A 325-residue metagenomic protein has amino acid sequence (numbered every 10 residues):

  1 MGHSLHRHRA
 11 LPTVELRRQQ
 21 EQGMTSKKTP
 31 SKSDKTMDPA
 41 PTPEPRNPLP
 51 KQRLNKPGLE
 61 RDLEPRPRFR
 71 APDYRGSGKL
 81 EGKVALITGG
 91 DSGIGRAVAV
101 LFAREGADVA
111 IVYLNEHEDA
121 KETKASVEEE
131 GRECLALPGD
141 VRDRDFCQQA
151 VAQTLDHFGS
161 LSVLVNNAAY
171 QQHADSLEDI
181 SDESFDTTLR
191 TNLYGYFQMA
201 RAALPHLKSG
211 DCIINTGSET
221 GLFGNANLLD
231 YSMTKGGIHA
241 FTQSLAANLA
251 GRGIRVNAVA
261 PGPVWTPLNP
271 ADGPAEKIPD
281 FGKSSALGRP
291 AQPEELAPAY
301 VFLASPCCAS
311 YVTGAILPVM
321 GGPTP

Functional and structural regions predicted by a protein language model:
K27, L63, P72, A174 (+5 more regions): Short C-terminal tail/terminal secondary-structure segment of NAD(P)H-dependent dehydrogenase/reductase domains
H117, P138-V151, D182, E294-E295: The beta1-alpha1 cofactor-binding region of Rossmann-like NAD(H)/NADP(H)-dependent oxidoreductases
F158, F197-A200, H206, P290-V319 (+1 more regions): C-terminal substrate-recognition "lid" of short-chain dehydrogenase/reductases
D175-L177, S181-D186, F281: Substrate-binding pocket helix/loop in short-chain dehydrogenase/reductase
A200, T234, T242: Active-site helix of classical SDR
P205-H206, A247-G251: Alpha-helical segment proximal to the catalytic Tyr-Lys
S218: Residue(s) in the substrate-gating loop at a strand-loop-helix junction that position the organic substrate next
